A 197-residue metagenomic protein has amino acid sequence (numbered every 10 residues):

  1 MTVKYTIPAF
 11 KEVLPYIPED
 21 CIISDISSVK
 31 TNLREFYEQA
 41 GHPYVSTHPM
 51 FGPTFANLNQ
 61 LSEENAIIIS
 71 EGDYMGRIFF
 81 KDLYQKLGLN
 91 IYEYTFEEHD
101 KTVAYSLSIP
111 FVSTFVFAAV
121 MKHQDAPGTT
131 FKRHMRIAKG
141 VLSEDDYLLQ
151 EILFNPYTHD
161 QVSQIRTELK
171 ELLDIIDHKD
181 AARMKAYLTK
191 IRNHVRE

Functional and structural regions predicted by a protein language model:
T2-K4, I26, T47-H48, H123: Mixed-charge, polar/low-complexity N-terminal
V3-K4, E71-Y74, F96: Short, surface-exposed acidic/glycine-rich loop or hinge patches that mediate macromolecular interfaces
V3-Y37: Rossmann-fold NAD(P) dinucleotide-binding segment
T6, F10, R77, H134 (+1 more regions): A general structural signal for well-ordered alpha-helical segments in protein cores
P8-A9, T54-N59, D145-L149: Short amphipathic alpha-helical segments, especially helix-boundary/capping motifs
V29-I91: Rossmann-fold dinucleotide-binding core
E93-E197: An accessory alpha-helical subdomain
